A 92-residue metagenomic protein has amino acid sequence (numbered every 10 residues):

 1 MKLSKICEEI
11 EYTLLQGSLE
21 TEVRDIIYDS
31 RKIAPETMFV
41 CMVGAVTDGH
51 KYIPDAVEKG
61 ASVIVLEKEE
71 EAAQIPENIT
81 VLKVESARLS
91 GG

Functional and structural regions predicted by a protein language model:
M1-S90: N-terminal leader/targeting and accessory segments in enzymes
